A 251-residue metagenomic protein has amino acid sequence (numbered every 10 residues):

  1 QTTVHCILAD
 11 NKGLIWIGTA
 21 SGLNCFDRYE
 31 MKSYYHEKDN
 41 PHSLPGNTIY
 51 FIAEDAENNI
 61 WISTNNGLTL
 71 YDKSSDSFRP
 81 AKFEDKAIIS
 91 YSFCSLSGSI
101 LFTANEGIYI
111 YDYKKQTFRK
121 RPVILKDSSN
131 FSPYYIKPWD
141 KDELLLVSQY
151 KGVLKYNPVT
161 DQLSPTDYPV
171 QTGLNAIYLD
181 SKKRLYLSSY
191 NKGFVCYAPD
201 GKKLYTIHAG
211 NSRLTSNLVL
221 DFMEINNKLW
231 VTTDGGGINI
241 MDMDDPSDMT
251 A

Functional and structural regions predicted by a protein language model:
Q1-A251: Carboxylate-rich, polar loop motifs that coordinate divalent cations or form catalytic acidic clusters
